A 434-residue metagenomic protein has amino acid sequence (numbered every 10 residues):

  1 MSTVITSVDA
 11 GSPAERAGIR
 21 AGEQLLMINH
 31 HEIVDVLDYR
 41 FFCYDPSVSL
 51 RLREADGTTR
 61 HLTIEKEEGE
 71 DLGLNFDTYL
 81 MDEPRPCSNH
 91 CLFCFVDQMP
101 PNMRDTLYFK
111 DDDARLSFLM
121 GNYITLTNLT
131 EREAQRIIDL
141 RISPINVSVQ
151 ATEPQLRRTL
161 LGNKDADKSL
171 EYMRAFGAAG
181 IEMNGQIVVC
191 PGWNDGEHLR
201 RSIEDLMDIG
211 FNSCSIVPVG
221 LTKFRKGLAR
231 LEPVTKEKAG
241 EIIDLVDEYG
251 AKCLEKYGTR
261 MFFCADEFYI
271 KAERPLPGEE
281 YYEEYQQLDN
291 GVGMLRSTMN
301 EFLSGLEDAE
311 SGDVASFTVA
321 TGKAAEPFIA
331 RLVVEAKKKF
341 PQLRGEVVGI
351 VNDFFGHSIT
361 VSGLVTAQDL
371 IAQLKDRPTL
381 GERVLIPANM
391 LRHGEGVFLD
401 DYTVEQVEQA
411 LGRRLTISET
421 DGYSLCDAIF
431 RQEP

Functional and structural regions predicted by a protein language model:
S2-A10, H30-I33: Short, structured beta-strand/loop micro-motifs enriched in basic residues and often containing a Trp
V4, E273-P434: Radical SAM enzyme core and accessory elements
A14, G22-L25, L50, C94: Terminal peptide-recognition signature
R16-V34: Conserved PDZ fold ligand-binding element
R40-F76: PDZ-domain C-terminal substructure recognizer with occasional recognition of PDZ-binding tails
T59, K66-G210, G220-Y249: Conserved Radical SAM active-site core
P144-N146, E182-N184, S213-S215, M261-F263 (+1 more regions): Structural preference for beta-strand elements that scaffold enzyme active sites
R157, W193, G210-E237, Y257-E279 (+2 more regions): Flexible glycine/acidic-rich beta-alpha junction loops that bind and position SAM and/or redox cofactors in anaerobic
